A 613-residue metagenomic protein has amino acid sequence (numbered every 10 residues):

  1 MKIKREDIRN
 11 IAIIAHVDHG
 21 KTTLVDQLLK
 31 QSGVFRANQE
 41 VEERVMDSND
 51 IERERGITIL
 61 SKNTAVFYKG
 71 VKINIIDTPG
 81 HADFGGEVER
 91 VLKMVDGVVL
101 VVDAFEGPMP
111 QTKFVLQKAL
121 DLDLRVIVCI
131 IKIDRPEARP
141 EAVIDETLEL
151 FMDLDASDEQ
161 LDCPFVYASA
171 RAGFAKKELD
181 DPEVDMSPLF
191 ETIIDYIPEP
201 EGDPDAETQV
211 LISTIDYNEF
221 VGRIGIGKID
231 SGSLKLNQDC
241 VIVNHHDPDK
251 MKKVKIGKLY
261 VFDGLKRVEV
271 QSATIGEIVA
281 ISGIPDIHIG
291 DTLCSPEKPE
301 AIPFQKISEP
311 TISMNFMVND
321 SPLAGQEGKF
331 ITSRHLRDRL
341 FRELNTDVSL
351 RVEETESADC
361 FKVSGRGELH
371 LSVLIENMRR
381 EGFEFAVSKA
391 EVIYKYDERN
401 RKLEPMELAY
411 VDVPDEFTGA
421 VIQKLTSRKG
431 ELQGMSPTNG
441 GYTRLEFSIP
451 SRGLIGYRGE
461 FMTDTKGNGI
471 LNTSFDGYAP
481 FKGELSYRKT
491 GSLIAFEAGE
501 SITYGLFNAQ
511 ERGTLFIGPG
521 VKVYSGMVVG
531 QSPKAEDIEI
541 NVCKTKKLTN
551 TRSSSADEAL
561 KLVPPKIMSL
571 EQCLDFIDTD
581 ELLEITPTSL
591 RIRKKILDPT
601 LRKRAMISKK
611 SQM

Functional and structural regions predicted by a protein language model:
M1-V102, E106, E146, I215-N218: P-loop NTPase switch module centered on the Walker A-proximal segment
E40-R44, L154-V166, P200-L211, C240 (+9 more regions): Interdomain boundary/hinge elements
R125, R135-D195: Canonical P-loop GTPase G-domain recognition
S169, T355-H370: Short glycine/threonine-rich beta-strand-turn micro-motifs
Q209-M314, A324-Q326, I422, T490 (+3 more regions): Conserved nucleotide-binding/hydrolysis modules and their immediate coupling elements across P-loop/ASCE NTPase motors
S233, P285-D286, G365-L371, P414-T418 (+1 more regions): Helix N-cap motif at beta-to-alpha junctions
F262, R267-V270, L403, I449 (+3 more regions): Long insertion/accessory domains within large nucleic-acid-processing enzymes
S321-L344, A559, V563: A short, contiguous, amphipathic alpha-helix enriched in charged residues
